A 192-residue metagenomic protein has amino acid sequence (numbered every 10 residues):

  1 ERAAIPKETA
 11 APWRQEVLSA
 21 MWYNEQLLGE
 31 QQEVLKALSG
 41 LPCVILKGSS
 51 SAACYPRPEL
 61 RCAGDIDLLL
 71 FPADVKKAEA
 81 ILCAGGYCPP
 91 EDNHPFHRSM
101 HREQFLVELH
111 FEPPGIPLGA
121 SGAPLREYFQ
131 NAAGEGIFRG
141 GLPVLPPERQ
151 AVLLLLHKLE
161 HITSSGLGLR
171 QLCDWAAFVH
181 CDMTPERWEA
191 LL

Functional and structural regions predicted by a protein language model:
E1-G64, L70-L192: Conserved NTP-donor binding/palm subdomain of two-metal-ion nucleotidyltransferases/polymerases, i.e., the charged
